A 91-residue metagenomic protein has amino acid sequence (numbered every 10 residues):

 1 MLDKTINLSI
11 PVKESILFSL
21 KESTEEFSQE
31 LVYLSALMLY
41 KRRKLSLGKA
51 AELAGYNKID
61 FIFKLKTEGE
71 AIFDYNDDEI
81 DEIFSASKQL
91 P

Functional and structural regions predicted by a protein language model:
M1-P91: Small, basic N-terminal interaction modules of short regulatory proteins
